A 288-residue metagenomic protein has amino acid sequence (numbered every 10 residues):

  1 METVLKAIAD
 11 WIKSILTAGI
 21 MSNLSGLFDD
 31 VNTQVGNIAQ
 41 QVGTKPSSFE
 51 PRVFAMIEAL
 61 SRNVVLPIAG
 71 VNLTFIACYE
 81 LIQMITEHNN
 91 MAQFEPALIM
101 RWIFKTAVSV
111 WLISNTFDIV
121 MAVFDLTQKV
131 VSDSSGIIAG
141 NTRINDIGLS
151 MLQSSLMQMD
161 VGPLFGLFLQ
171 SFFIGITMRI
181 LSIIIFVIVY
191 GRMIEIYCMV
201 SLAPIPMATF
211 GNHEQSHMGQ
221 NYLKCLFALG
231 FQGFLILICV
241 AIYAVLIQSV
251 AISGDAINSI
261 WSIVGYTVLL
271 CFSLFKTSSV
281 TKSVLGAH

Functional and structural regions predicted by a protein language model:
M1-N72, E87-A97, A107-T177, S216-N221 (+2 more regions): Gly/Ser-rich, low-complexity
P67-Y79, I196: Hydrophobic alpha-helical transmembrane segments
F75, V120-T127, I184-V187, G191 (+2 more regions): Membrane-embedded alpha-helices of multi-pass transport/permease systems
L81-F94, S182-F186, E214-Q215: Membrane-water interface regions at transmembrane-helix termini and the short interhelical loops of multi-pass membrane
W102-K105: Elongated alpha-helical scaffolds
S182-V189, M193-I196, V200-C239: Extended serine/threonine-enriched, polar tracts that run as long, contiguous segments within proteins
